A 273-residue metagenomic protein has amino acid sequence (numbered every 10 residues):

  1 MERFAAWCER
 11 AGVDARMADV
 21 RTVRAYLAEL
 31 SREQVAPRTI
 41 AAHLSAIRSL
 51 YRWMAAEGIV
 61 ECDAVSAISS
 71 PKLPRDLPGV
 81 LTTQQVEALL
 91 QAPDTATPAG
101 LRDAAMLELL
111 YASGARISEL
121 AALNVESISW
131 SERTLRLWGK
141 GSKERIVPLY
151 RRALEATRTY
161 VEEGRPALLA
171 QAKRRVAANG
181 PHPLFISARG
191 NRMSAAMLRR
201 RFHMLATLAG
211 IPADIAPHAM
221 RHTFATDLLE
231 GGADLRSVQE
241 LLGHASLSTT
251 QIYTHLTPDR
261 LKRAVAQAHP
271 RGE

Functional and structural regions predicted by a protein language model:
M1-E273: Conserved catalytic core of the tyrosine transesterase superfamily
